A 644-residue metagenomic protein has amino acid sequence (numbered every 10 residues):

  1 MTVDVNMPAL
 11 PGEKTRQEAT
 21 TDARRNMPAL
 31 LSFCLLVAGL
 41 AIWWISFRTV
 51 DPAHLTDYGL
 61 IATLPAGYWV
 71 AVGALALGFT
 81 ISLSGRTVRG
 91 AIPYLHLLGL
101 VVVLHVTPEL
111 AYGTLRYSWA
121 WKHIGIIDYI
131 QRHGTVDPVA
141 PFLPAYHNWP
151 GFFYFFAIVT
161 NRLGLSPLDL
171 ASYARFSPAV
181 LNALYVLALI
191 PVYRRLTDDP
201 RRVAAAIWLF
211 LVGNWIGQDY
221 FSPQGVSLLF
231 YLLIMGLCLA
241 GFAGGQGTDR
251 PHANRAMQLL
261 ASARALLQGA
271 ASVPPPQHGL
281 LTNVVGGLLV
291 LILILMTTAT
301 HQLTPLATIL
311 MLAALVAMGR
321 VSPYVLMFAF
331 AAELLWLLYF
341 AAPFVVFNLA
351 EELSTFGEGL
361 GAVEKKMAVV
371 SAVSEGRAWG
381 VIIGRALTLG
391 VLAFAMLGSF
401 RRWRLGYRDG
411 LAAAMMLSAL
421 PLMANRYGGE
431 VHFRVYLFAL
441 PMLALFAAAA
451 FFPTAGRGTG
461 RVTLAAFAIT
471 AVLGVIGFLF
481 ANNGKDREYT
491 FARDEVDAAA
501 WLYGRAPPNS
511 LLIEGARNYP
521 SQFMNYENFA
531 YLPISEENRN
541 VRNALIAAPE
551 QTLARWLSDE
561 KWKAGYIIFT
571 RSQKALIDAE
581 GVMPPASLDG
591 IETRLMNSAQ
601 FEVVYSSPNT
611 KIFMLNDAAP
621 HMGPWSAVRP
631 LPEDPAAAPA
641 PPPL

Functional and structural regions predicted by a protein language model:
M1-T107: Start-transfer (signal-anchor) and selected internal transmembrane alpha helices of multi-pass inner/ER membrane
Y58-G59, S82-R86, Y94, V102-L228 (+2 more regions): Active-site lumenal/periplasmic loops and adjacent helix-entry segments of GT-C-fold, multi-pass membrane
P65, Q224, L306, G429-G456: Hydrophobic/aromatic-rich transmembrane helices and adjacent perimembrane loops
P65-L75, A179, Q302-T304, E358-W403 (+2 more regions): Alpha-helical transmembrane segments at the extracellular/periplasmic loop-to-helix junctions of multi-pass membrane
L83-A91, A271-V284, R320-M327, A393-M415 (+1 more regions): Membrane-interface helix-loop-helix junctions at transmembrane boundaries of multi-pass membrane enzymes, predominantly
I92-V102, T282, G286-V290, M311 (+4 more regions): Transmembrane alpha-helix segments characteristic of polytopic inner-membrane glycan-assembly/cell-envelope
L97-L104, F152, N161, R175-P275 (+2 more regions): Membrane-embedded helix bundles of polyisoprenyl
A179, A449-L644: Extracytoplasmic
